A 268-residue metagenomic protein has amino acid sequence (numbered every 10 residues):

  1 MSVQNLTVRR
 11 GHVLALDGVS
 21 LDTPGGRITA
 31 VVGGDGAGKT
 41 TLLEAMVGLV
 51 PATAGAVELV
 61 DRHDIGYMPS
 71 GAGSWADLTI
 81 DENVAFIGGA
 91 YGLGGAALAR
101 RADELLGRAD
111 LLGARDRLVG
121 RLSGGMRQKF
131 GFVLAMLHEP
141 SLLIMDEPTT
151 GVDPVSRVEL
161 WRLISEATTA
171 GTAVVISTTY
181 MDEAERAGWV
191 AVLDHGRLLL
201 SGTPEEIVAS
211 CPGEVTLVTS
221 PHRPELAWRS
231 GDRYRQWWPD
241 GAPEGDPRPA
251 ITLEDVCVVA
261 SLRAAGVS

Functional and structural regions predicted by a protein language model:
V32-G34: The feature captures the beta-strand-to-loop junction immediately N-terminal to the Walker
V47: Helix-to-loop junction immediately C-terminal to a conserved catalytic motif
D77, L118-G125: Conserved ABC ATPase signature
A85, G89, A96-A114: Conserved ABC ATPase "signature" region
F132: Hydrophobic anchor residue at the start of the ABC signature
L143-E147: Catalytic Walker B motif of ABC-type/P-loop ATPase nucleotide-binding domains
E159-W238: ABC transporter nucleotide-binding domain
